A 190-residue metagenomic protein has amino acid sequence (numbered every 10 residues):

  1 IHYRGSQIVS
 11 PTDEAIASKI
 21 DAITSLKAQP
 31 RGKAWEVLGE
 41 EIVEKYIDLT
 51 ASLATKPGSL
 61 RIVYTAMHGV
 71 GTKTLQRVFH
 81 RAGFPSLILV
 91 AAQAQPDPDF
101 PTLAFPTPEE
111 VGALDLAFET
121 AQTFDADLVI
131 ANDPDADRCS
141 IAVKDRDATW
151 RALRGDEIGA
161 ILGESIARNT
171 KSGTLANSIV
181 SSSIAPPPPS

Functional and structural regions predicted by a protein language model:
I1-A121: Gly/Ser/Thr-enriched, mixed-charge loops and adjacent short helices that form phosphate/oxyanion-binding elements
I1-Y3, L75, D137-E157: Short Gly/Thr/Asp-enriched flexible loops that form oxyanion-binding sites at enzyme active sites
P11-T12, S18-V43, K144-S190: Proline/glycine-rich low-complexity loops and linkers
T55-R61, D125, A167-T174: Short, surface-exposed connector motifs at secondary-structure boundaries
Y64, L89-A91, A131-N132, A152-G155 (+1 more regions): General beta-strand structural signal in soluble alpha/beta enzymes
A66-T72, A136-R138, V180-S183: Gly/Ser/Thr-rich loops at beta-strand to alpha-helix junctions that form or flank small-molecule/cofactor-binding
H80, A117-N132, S140-K144: Accessory "access/gating" subregions that flank catalytic or transport cores
